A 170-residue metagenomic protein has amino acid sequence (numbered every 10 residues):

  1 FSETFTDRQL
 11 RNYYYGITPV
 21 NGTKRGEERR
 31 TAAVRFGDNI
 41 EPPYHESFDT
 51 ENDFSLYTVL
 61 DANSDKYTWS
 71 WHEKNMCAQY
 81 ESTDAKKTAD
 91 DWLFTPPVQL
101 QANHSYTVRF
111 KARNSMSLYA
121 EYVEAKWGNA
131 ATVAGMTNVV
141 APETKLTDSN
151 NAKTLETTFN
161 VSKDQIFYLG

Functional and structural regions predicted by a protein language model:
F1-L10, P96-Q99, T154-N160: Signal that preferentially marks extracellular ectodomain short beta-strand elements of beta-sandwich modules
E3-K24: Beta-strand-rich modules
V20-I40: Extracellular fibronectin type III
N39-I40, H104-E143: Extracellular ligand-binding interfaces
E41-K86: Extracellular glycan-recognition surfaces and repeat-rich motifs
F48, T95, H104-N114, V123-W127 (+2 more regions): Extracellular beta-strand-rich recognition modules
K86-N103, A152-E156: Short beta-strands within extracellular/lumenal beta-sheet-rich domains
T132-K163: Extracellular carbohydrate recognition and processing domains and analogous Trp-centered ligand-binding platforms
